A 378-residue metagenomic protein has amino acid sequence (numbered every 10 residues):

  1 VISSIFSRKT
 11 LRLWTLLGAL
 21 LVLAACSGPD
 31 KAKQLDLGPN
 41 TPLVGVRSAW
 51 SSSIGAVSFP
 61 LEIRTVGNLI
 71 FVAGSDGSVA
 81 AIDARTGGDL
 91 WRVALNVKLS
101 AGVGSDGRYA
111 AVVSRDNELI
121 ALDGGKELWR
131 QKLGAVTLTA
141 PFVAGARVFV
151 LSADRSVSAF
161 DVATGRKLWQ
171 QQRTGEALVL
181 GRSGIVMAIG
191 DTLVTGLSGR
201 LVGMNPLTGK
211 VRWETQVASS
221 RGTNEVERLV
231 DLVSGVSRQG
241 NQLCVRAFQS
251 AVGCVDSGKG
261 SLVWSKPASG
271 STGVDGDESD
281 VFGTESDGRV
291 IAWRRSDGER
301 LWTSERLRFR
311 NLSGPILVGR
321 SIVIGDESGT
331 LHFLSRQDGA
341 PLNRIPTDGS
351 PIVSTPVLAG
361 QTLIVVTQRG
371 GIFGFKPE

Functional and structural regions predicted by a protein language model:
I2-T15: Bacterial N-terminal signal peptides that target proteins for export
V22-A25: C-terminal motif of bacterial Sec signal peptides marking the signal peptidase cleavage site
P29-R64, R92-G107, L128-A144, K167-G190 (+4 more regions): Extracytoplasmic beta-rich repeat domains
G74-S75, S114-R115, S152-A153, G196-S198 (+4 more regions): Structural signature of WD-repeat beta-propellers
D83-T86, D123-K126, D161-G165, P206-T208 (+4 more regions): Short loop/turn segments that connect beta-strands within beta-propeller blades
G283-A292, E299-F333: Loop/turn-rich, solvent-exposed surfaces of beta-rich toroidal or solenoidal domains
